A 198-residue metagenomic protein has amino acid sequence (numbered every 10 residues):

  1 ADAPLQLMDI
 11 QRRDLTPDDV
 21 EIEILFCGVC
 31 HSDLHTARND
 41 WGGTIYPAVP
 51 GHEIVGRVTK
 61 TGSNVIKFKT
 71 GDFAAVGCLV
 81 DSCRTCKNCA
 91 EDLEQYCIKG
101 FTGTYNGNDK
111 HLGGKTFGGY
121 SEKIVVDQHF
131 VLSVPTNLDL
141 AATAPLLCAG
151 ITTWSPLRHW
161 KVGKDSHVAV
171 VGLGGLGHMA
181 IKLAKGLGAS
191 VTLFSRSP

Functional and structural regions predicted by a protein language model:
A3-Q11: Short glycine/threonine/proline-enriched tight-turn/helix- or strand-capping micro-motif at secondary-structure
I10, D33, G56-V58, G71 (+5 more regions): Buried hydrophobic positions in well-ordered alpha/beta secondary-structure cores of metabolic enzymes
Q11, E23-L25, A37, D127 (+1 more regions): A secondary-structure boundary/capping signal
R13-C27, D40-A90, Q95, F117 (+2 more regions): Glycine-rich beta-strand-centered segment in the early N-terminal region that forms part of a ligand/cofactor-binding
C30, L132: Nucleotide phosphate-binding site architecture
S32-R38: Cytochrome P450 core scaffold surrounding the K-helix E-X-X-R motif and the conserved "meander" helix-loop region
C78-H129: Cysteine-cluster motifs in flexible loop/terminal segments that predominantly coordinate metals
E122, H129, T136-P198: Mid-domain Rossmann-like dinucleotide-binding core that forms the NAD(H)/NADP(H) cofactor-binding site
